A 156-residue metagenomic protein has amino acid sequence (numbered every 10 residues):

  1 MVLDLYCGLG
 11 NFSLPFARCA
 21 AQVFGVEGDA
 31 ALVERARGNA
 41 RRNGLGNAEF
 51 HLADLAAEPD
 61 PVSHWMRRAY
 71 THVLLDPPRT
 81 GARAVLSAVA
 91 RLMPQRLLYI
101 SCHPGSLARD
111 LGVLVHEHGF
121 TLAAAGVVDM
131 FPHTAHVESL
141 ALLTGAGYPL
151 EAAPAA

Functional and structural regions predicted by a protein language model:
M1-A156: Rossmann-like S-adenosyl-L-methionine
